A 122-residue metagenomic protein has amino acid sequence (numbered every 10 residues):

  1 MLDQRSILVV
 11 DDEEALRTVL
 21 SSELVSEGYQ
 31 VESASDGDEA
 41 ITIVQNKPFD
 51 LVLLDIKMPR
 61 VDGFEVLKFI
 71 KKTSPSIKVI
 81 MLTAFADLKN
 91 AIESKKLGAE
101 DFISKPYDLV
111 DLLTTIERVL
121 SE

Functional and structural regions predicted by a protein language model:
E14-E32, V119: Two-component/phosphorelay signaling modules centered on CheY-like receiver
S35-E39, D62-E65: Acidic catalytic/metal-coordinating carboxylates
T42, F64-S76, E93-K96: Short amphipathic alpha-helix used as the core "switch/output" element in two-component signaling
K47-L53: Active-site beta3 strand of CheY-like receiver
M58: Receiver (REC) domain active-site loop signature in two-component systems and cognate sites in sensor histidine kinases
Y107-E117: C-terminal output helix
